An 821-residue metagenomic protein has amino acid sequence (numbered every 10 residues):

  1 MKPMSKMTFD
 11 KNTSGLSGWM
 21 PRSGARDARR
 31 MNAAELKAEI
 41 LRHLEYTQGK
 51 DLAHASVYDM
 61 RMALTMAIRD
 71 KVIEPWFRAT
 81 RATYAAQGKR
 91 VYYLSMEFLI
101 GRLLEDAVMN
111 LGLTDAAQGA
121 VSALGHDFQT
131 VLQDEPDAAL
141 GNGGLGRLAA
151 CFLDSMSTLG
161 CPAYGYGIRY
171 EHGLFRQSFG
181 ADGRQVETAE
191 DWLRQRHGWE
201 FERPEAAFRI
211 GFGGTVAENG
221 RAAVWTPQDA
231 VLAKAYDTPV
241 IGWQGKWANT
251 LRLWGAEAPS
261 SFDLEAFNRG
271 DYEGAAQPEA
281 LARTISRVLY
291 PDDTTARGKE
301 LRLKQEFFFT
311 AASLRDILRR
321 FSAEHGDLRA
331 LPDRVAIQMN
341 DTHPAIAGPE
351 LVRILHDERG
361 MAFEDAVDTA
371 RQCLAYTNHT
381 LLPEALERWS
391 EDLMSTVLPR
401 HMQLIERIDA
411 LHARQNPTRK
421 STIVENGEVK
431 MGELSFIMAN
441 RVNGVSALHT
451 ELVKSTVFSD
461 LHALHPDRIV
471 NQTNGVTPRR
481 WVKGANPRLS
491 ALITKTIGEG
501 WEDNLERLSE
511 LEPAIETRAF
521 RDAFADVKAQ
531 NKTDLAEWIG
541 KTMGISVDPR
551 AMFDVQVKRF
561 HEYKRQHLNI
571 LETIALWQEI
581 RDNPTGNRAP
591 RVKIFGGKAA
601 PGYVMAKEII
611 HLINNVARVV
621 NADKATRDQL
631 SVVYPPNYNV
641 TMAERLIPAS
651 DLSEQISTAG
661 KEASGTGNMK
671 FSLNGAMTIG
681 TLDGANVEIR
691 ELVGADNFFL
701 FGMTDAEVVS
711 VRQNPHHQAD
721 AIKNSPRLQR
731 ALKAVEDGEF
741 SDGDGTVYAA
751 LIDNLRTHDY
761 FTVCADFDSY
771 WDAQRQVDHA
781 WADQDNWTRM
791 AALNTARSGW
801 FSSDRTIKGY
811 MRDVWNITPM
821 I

Functional and structural regions predicted by a protein language model:
K2-I821: A conserved ligand/cofactor-binding region detector
